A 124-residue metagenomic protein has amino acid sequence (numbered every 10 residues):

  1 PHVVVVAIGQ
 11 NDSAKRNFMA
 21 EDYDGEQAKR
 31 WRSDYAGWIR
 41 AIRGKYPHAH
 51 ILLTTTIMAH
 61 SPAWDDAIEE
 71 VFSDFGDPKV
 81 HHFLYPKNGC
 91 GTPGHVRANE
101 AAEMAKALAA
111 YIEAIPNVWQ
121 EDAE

Functional and structural regions predicted by a protein language model:
P1-E124: Alpha-helical cap/lid subdomain in secreted, periplasmic, or secretory-pathway luminal O-acyl-processing enzymes
